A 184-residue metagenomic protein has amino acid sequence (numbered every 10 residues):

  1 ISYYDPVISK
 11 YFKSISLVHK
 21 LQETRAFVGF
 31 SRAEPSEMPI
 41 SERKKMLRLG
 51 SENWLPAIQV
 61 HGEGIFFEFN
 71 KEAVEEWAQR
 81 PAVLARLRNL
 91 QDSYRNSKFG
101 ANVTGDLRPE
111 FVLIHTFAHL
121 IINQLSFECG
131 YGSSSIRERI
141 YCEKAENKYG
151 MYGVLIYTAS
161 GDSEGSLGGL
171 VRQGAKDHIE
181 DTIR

Functional and structural regions predicted by a protein language model:
I1-R184: Extended, well-ordered protein cores
